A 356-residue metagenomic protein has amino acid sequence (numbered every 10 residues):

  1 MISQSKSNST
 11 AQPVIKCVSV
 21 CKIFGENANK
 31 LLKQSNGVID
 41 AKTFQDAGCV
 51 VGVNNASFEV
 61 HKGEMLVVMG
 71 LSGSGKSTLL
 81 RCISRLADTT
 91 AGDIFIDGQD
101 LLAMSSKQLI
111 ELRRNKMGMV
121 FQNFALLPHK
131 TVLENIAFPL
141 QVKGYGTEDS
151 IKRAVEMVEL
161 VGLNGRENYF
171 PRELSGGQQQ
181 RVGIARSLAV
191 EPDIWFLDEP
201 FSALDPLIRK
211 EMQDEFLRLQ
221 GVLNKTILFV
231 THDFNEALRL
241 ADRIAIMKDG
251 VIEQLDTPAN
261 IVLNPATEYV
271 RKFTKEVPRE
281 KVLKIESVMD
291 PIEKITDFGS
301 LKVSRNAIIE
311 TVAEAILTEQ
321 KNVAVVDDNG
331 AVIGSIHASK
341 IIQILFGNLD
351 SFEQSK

Functional and structural regions predicted by a protein language model:
K16, K33-K42, Q99-D100, Q141 (+1 more regions): Conserved ABC ATPase "signature" region
S84: Helix-to-loop junction immediately C-terminal to a conserved catalytic motif
G92-D100: Conserved ABC transporter NBD signature motif
F170-L174, Q178: Conserved ABC ATPase signature
A189-D193: A short, proline-enriched helix->beta-strand linker immediately N-terminal to the Walker B motif in ABC-type P-loop
D249-G250: Conserved ABC ATPase "signature" C-loop
L255-D256, N264, S335: ABC ATPase "signature
F298-K321, V325-D328, H337-K356: The conserved cystathionine-beta-synthase
